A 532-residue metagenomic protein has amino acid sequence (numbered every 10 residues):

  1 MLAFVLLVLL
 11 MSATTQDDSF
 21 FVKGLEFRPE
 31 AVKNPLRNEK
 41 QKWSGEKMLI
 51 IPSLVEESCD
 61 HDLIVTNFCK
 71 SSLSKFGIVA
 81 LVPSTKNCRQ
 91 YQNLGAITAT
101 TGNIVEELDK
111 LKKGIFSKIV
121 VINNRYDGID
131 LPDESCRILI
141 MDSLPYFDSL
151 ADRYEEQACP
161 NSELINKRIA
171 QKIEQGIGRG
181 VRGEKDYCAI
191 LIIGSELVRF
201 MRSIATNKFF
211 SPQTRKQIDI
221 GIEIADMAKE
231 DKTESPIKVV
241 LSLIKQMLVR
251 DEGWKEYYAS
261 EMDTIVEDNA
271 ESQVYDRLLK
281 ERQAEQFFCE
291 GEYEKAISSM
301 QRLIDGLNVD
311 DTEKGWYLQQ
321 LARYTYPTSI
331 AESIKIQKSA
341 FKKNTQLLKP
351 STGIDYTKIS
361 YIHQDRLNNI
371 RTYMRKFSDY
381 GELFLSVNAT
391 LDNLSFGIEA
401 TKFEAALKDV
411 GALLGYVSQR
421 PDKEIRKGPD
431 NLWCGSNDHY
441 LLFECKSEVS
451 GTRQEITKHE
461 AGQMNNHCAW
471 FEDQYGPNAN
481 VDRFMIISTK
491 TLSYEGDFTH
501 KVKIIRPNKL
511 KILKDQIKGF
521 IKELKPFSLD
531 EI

Functional and structural regions predicted by a protein language model:
A3-S71, T214, D219-I220: Interdomain hinge/linker at the junction between the two RecA-like core domains of SF2 helicases
V8-A13, K75-S84, I192-I193: Conserved RecA-like ASCE P-loop NTPase motor core of nucleic-acid helicases/translocases
K70-L94: Conserved strand-helix element at the start of the C-terminal RecA-like helicase core
T85, I104-E107, G114-I115, L139-S143 (+2 more regions): Catalytic core segments in nucleotide and nucleic-acid processing enzymes
K86, G183-L307, E313-K314, L529-I532: Long, largely alpha-helical accessory region at the distal end of helicase-like NTP-driven motors
K110-R199, V449-S450, F484: Conserved RecA-like P-loop NTPase helicase motor core
Q286-F287, Y317-P327: Residue-level signature for tetratricopeptide repeat
Q337-A340, N344-I398: Interdomain/boundary linker segments immediately adjacent to catalytic/signaling cores
